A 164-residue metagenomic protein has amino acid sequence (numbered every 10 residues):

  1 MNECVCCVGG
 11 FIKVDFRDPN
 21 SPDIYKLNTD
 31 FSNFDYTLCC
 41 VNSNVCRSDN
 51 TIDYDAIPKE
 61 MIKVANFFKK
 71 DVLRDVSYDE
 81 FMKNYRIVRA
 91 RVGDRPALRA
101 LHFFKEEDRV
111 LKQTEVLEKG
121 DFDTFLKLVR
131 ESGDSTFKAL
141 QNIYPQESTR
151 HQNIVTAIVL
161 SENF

Functional and structural regions predicted by a protein language model:
M1-E3: Glycine-rich, mobile lid/loop segments that gate access to catalytic sites or pores
V5-F164: C-terminal nucleotide
